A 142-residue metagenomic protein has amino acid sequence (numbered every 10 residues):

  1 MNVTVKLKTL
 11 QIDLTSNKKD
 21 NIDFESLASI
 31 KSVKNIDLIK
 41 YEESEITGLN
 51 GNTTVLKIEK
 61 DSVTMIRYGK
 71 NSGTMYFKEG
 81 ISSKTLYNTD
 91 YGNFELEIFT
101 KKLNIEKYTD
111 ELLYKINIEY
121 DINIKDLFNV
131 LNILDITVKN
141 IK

Functional and structural regions predicted by a protein language model:
M1-N93, E97-N117, D121-L131, I141-K142: N-terminal intrinsically disordered, cationic/polar leader segments that include organellar targeting peptides
I136-V138: A short acidic/small-residue loop/turn micro-motif
